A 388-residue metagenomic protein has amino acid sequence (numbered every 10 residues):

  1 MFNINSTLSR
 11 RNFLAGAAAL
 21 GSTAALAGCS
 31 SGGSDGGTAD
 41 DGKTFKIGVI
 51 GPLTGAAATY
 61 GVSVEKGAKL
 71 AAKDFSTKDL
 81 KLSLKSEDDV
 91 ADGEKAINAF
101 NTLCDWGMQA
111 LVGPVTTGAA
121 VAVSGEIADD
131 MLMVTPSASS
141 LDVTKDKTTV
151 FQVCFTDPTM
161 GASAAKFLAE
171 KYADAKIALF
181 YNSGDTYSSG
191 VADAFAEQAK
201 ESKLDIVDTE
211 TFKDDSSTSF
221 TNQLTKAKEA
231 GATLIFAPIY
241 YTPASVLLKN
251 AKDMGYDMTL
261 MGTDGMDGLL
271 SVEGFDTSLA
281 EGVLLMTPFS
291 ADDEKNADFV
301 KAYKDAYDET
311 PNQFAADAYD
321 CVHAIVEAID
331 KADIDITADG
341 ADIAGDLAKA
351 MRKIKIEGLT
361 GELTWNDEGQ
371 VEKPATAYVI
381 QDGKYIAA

Functional and structural regions predicted by a protein language model:
M1-L8, G16-L26: N-terminal secretory signal peptides
A27-A39: Bacterial lipoprotein signal-peptidase II cleavage site
D35-T38, Y60-K66, D74-T144, V153 (+1 more regions): Beta-alpha junction/loop-to-helix N-cap segments that form part of ligand/metal-binding clefts
G48-G67, E87-E94, T116, F180-G190 (+1 more regions): Extracytoplasmic "Venus flytrap"
A96, V153-K176, S189-V191, S217-T221 (+4 more regions): Hydrophobic alpha-helical segments within soluble ligand-binding/sensing domains
V150-T211, L234: An alpha-beta-alpha
L248-Y319: Extracellular/periplasmic periplasmic-binding protein-like sensory domains
D308-A315, V326-A387: Segments of small-molecule ligand-sensing domains
